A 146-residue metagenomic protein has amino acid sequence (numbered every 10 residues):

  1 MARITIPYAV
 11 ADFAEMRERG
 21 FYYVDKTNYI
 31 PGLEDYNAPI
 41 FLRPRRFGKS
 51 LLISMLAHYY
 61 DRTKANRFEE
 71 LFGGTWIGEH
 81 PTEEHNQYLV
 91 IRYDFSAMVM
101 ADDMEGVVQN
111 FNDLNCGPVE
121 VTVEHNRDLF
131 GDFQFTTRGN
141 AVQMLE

Functional and structural regions predicted by a protein language model:
M1-E146: Phosphate-binding site recognition
